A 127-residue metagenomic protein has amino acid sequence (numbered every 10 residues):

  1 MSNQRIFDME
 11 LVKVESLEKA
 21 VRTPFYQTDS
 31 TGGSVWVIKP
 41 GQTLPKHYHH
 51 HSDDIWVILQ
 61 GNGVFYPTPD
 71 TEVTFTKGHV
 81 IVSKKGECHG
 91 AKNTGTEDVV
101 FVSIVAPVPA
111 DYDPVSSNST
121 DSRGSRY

Functional and structural regions predicted by a protein language model:
M1-S34, P45, P114-Y127: A short, N-terminal "cap"/entry segment at the start of jelly-roll beta-barrel domains of the cupin/DSBH fold
D29-S30, H51, D70, T96-E97: Short strand-connecting beta-turns/loops that link adjacent beta-strands
D29-T31, K39-Q42, N62-V64, P107-D111: Short, charged/polar surface micro-motifs in flexible loops or helix N-caps
S34-W36, W56: Conserved hydrophobic/aromatic positions in well-ordered beta-strands
Q42-H47, V57: Catalytic core of non-heme Fe(II) oxygenases with the double-stranded beta-helix
P45-H47, F65-Y66, S83, H89-G95: Short beta-strand His + acidic residue motifs that chelate non-heme Fe in jelly-roll/DSBH and cupin folds
D53-K77, E87: A short beta-strand-loop-beta hairpin characteristic of the jelly-roll/cupin
E72, K77, K85-D111: Ligand-binding loop in jelly-roll beta-barrel domains
